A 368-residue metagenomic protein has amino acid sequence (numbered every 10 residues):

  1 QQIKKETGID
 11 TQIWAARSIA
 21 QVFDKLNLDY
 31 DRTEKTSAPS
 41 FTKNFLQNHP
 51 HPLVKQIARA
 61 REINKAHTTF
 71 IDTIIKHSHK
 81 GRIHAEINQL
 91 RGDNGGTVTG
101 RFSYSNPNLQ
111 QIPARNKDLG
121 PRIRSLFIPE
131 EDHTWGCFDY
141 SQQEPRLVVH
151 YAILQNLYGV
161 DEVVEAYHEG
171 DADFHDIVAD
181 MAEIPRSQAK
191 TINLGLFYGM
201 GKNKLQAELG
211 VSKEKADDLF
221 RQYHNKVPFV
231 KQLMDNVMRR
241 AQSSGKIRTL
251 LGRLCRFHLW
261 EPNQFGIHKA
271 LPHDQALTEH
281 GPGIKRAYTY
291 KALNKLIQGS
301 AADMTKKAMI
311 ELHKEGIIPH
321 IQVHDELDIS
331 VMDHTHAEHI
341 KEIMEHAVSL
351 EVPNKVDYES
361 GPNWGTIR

Functional and structural regions predicted by a protein language model:
Q1-L119, I128, D132-T134, S141-E144 (+8 more regions): Conserved "right-hand" nucleotidyltransferase catalytic core of DNA-directed polymerases
A20-N27, S141-Y158, V331-H334: Short active-site loop/helix that positions an aromatic residue
L28-D29, V178-I318, Y358-R368: Conserved catalytic core of nucleic-acid polymerases
D29-T33, I153-G170: Cytochrome P450 catalytic domain signature, combining two hallmark sequence patches
L126-V148, V160-L194: Conserved catalytic alpha/beta cores of large enzymes that bind or transform nucleotide phosphates and polynucleotides
E208, D328-M332: Short hydrophobic/aromatic beta-strand micro-patches that form the beta-sheet surface supporting nucleotide- or nucleic
K213, M332-A337: Helix N-cap motif at beta-to-alpha junctions
K226-V227, E342-V352: A common structural junction motif
